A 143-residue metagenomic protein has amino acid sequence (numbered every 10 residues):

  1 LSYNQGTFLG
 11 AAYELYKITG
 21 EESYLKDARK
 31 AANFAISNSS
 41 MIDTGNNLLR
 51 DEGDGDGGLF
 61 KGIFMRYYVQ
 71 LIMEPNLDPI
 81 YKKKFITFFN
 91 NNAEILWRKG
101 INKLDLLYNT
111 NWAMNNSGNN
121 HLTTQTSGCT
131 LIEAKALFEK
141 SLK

Functional and structural regions predicted by a protein language model:
S2: Ligand/cofactor pocket segment of small-molecule handling proteins
Q5: Aromatic-rich carbohydrate-recognition surfaces in CAZymes
L15-G20: Inter-helical turn/loop segments and adjacent helix faces that build the functional surface of alpha-helical bundle
S23, A28-K143: CBM-like carbohydrate-recognition segments
